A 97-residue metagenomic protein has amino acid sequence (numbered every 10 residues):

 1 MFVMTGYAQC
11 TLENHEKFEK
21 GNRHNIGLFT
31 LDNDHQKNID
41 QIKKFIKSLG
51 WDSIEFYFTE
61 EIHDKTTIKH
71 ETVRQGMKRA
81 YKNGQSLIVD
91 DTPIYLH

Functional and structural regions predicted by a protein language model:
M1-L31, Q36, D40-F56, E60 (+1 more regions): Long, contiguous binding/interaction regions
